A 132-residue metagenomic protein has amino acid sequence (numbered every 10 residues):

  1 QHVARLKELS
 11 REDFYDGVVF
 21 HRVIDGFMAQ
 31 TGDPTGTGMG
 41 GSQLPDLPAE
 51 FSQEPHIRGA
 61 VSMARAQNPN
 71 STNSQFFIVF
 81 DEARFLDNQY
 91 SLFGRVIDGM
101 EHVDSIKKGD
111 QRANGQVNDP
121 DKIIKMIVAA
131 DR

Functional and structural regions predicted by a protein language model:
Q1-R132: Cyclophilin-like peptidyl-prolyl cis-trans isomerases
